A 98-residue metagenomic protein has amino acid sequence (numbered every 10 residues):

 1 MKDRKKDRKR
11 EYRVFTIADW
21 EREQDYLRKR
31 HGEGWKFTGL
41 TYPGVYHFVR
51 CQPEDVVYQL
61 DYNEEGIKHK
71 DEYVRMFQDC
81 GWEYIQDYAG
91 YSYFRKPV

Functional and structural regions predicted by a protein language model:
M1-V98: Terminus-proximal functional modules
